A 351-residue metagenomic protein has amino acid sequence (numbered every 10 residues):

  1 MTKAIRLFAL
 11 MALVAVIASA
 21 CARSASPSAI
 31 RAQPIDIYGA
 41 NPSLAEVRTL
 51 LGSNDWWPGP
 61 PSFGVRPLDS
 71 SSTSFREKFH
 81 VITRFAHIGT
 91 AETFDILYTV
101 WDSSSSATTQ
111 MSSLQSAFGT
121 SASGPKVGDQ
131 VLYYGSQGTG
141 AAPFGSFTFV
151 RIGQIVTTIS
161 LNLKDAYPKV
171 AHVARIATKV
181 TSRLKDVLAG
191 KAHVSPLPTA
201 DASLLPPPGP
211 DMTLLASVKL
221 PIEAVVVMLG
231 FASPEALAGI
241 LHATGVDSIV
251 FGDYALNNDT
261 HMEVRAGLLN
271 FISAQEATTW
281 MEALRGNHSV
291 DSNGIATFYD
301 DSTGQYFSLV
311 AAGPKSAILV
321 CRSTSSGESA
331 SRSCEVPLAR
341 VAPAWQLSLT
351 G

Functional and structural regions predicted by a protein language model:
M1-M11: Bacterial N-terminal signal peptides that target proteins for export
I17-A20: C-terminal motif of bacterial Sec signal peptides marking the signal peptidase cleavage site
A22-S24: Bacterial signal peptide processing site
A29-G59, R76-K78, I88-S103, G119 (+4 more regions): Long, low-complexity, Ser/Thr/Gly/Pro-rich intrinsically disordered segments that act as flexible linkers and assembly
I37-A40, T90-E92, A122-V194, E263-N270 (+1 more regions): A short, solvent-exposed beta-edge/loop patch
S53-S74, S104-F147, M212-A243, N270-G313 (+2 more regions): Short Gly/Thr-rich strand-loop-strand
E77-Q110, D247-T278: A short acidic-to-branched-hydrophobic micro-motif
L184-S217: Surface-exposed beta-loop interaction hotspot
